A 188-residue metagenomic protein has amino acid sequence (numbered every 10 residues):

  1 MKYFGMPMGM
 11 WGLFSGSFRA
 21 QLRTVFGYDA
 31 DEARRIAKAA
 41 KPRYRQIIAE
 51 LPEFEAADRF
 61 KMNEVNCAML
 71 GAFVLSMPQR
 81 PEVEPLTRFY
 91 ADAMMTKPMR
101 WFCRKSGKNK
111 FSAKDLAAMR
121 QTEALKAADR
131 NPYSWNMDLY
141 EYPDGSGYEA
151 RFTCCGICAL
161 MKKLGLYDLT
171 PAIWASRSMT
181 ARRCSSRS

Functional and structural regions predicted by a protein language model:
M1-G147, G156-W174: N-terminal accessory segment detector
L169-I173, R183-S188: C-terminal, beta-strand-rich globular interaction domains
S178-T180: Active-site-proximal segments of catalytic enzyme domains that coordinate small-molecule cofactors or metal ions
